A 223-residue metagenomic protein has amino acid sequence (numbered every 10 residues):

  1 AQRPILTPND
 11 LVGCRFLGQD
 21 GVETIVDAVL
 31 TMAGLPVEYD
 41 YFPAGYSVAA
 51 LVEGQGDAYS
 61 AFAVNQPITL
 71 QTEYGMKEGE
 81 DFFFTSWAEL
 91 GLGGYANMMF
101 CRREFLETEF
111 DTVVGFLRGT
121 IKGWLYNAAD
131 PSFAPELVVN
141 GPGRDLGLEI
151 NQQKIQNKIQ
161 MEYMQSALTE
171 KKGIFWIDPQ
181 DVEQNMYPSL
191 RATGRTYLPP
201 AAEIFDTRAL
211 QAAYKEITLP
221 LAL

Functional and structural regions predicted by a protein language model:
A1-E73, G91-G94, E183: Bilobed "Venus flytrap"/periplasmic-binding protein-like clamshell domains and structurally analogous long
P36-D40, E78-F82, R144-Q160, R195-I204: Short, surface-exposed acidic
Y46-A49, G56-G147: Pocket-lining segment of extracytoplasmic ligand-binding domains
S86, R102, D178, F205-L210: Helix N-cap / beta->alpha transition motif
T108-R195: Secondary-structure end/capping motifs
V182-L223: Conserved C-terminal helix/tail region of periplasmic/extracytoplasmic solute-binding proteins
